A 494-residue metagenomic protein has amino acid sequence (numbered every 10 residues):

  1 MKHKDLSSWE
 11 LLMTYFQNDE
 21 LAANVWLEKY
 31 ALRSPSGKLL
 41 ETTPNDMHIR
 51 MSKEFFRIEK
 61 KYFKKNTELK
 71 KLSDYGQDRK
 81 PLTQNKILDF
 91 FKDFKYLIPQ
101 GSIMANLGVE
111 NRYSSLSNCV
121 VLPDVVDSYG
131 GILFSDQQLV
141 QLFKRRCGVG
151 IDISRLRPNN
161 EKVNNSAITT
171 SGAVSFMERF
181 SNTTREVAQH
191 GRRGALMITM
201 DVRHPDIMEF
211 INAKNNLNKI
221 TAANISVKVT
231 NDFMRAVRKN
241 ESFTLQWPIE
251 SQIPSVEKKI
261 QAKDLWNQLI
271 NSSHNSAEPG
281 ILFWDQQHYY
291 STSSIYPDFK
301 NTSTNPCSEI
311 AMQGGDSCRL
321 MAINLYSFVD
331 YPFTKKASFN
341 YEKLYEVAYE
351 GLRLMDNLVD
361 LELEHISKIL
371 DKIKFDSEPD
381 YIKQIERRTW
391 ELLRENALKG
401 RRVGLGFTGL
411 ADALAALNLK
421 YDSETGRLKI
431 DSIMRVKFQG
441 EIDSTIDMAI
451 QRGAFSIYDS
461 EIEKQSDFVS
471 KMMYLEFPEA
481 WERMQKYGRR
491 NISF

Functional and structural regions predicted by a protein language model:
M1-F494: Extended catalytic cores of very large enzyme megasubunits
